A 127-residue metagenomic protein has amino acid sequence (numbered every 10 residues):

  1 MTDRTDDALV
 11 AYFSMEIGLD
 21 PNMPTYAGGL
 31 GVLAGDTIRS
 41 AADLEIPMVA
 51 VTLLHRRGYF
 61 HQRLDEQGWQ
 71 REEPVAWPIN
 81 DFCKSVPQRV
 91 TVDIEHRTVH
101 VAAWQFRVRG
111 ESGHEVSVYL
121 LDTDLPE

Functional and structural regions predicted by a protein language model:
M1-E127: Catalytic cores of carbohydrate-active enzymes across secretory and cytosolic contexts
